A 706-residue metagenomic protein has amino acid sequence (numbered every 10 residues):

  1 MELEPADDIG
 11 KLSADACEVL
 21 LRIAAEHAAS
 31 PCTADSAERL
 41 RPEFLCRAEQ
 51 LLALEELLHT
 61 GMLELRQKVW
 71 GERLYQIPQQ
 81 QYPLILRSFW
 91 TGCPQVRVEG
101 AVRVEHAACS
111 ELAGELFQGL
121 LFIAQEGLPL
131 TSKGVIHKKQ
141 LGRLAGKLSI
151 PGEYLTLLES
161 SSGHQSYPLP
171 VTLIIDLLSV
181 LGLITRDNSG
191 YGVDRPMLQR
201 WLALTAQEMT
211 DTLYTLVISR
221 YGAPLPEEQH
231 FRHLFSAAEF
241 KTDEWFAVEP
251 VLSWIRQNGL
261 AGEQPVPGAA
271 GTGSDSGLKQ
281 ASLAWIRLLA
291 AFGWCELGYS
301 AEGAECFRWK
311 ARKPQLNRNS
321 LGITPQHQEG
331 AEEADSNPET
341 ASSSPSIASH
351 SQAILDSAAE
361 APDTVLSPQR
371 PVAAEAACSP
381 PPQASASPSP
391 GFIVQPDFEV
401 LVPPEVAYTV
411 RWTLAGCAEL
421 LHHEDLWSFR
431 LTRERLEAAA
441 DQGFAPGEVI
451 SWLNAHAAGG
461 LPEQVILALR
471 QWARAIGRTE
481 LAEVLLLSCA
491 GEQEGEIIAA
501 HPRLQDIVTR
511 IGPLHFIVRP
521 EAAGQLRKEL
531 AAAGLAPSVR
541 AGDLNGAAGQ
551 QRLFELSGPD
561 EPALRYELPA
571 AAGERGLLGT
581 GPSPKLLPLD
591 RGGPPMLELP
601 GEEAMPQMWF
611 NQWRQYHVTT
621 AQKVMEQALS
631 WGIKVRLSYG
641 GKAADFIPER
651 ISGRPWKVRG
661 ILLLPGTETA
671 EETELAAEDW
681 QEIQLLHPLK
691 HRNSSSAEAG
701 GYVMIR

Functional and structural regions predicted by a protein language model:
M1-V266, E399-V402, A468, R565-L578: Short, amphipathic alpha-helical interface elements at domain boundaries that mediate macromolecular binding
A223, H230-R706: Extended alpha-helical interface modules used as scaffolds for assembling large macromolecular complexes
